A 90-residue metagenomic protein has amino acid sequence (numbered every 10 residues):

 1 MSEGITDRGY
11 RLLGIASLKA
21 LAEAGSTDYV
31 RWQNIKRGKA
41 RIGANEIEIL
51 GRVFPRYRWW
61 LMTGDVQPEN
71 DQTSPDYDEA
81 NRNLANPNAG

Functional and structural regions predicted by a protein language model:
M1-A24, W59, N88-A89: A short, Lys/Arg-rich alpha-helix, primarily the initiator
A16-K19, R37-I49: Short, charged low-complexity linear motifs
A24-T27, P55: A short, basic/aromatic helix-end/turn motif that makes direct DNA contacts
S26-I42: Recognition helix of helix-turn-helix/homeodomain-like DNA-binding domains that insert into the DNA major groove
N45-W60: DNA major-groove recognition helix of helix-turn-helix/homeodomain DNA-binding modules
W59-G90: Short, charged recognition helix plus adjacent turn of helix-turn-helix-like nucleic-acid-binding domains
